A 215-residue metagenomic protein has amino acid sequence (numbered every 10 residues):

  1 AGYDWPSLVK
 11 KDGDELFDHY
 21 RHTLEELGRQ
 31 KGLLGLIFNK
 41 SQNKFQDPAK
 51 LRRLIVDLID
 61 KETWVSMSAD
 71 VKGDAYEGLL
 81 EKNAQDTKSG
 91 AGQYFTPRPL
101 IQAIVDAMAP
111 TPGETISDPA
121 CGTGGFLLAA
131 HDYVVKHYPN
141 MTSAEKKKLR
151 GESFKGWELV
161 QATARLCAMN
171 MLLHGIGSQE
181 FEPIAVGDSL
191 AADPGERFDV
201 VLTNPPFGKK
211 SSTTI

Functional and structural regions predicted by a protein language model:
A1-P112, G175, Q179, P183-S189: Non-catalytic, mostly N-terminal accessory regions of nucleic-acid modification and defense proteins
G90-T203, G208-K210: Conserved S-adenosyl-L-methionine
T213-I215: A mobile, often basic/glycine-rich helix-loop segment that functions as the active-site lid/recognition loop
